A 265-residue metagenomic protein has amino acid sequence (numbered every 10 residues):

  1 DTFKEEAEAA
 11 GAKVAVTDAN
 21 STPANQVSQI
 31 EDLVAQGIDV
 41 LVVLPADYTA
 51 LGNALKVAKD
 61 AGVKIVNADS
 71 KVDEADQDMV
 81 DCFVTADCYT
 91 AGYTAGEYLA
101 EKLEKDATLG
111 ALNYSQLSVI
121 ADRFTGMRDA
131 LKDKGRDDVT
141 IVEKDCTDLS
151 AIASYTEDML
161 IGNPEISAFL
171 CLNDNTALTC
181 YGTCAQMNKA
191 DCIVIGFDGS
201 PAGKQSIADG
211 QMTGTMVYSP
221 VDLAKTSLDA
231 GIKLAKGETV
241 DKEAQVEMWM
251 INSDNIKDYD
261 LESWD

Functional and structural regions predicted by a protein language model:
D1-D265: A residue-level marker of the well-folded mature domains of exported/periplasmic proteins
